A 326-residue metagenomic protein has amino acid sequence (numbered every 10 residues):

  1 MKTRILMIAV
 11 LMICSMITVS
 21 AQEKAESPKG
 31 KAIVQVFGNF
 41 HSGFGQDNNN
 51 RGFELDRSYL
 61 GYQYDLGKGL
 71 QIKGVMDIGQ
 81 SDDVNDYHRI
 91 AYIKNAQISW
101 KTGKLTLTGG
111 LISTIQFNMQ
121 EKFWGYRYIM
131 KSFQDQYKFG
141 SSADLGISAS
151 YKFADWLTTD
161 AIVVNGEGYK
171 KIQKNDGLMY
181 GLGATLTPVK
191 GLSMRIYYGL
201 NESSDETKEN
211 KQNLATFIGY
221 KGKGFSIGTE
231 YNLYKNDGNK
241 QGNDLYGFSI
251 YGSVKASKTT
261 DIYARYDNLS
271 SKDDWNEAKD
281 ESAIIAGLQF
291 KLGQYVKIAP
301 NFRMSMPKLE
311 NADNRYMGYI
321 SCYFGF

Functional and structural regions predicted by a protein language model:
M1-A25: Cleavable N-terminal export/targeting peptides
K2-T3, Y180, A184: Structural motif marking the loop-to-transmembrane transition
A9-V10, A154, S257-T260: Conserved long hydrophobic alpha-helices within structured protein cores
M12-C14, I78, M304: Alpha-helical transmembrane segments and their juxtamembrane interfaces
E23-G166, D176-L178, T185-M194, Y263: Outer membrane beta-barrel
E26-P28, I33, F37-N49, V84-H88 (+5 more regions): Outer-membrane beta-barrel pore domains
T114, K170, K291: Short, electropositive, low-hydrophobicity segments enriched in small/polar residues
K171-N175: Active-site cleft segment of glycoside hydrolase catalytic domains centered on the general acid/base Glu
